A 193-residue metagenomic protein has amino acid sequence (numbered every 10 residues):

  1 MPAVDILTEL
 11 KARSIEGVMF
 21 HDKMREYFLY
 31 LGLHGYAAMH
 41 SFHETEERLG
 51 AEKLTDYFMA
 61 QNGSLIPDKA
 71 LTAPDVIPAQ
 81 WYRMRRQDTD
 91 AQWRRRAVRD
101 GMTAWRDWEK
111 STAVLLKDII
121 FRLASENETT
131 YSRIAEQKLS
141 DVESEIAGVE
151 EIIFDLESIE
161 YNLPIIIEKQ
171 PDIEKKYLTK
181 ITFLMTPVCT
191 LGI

Functional and structural regions predicted by a protein language model:
M1-I193: Iron-associated oxidoreductase/ferritin-like identity signal
